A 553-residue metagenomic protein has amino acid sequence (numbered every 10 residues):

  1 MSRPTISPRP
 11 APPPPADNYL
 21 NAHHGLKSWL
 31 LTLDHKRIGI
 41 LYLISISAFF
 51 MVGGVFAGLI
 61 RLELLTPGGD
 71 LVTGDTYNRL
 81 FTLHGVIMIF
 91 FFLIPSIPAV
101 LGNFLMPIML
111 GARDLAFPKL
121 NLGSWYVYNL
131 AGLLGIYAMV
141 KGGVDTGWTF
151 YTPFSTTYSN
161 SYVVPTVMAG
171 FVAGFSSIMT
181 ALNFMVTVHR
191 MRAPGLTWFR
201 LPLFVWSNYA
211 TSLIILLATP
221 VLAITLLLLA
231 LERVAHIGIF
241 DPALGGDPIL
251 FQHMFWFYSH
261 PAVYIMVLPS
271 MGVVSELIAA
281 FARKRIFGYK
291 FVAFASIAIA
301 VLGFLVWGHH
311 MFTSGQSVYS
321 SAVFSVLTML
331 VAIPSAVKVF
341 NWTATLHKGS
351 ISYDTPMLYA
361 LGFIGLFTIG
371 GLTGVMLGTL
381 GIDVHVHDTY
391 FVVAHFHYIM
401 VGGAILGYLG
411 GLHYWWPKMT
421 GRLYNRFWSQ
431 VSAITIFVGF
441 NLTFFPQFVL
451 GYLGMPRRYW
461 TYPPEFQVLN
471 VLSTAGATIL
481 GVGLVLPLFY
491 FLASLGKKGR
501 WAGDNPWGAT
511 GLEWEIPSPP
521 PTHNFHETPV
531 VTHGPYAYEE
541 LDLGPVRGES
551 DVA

Functional and structural regions predicted by a protein language model:
S2-A553: Membrane-embedded and interfacial regions of multi-pass energy-transducing membrane proteins
